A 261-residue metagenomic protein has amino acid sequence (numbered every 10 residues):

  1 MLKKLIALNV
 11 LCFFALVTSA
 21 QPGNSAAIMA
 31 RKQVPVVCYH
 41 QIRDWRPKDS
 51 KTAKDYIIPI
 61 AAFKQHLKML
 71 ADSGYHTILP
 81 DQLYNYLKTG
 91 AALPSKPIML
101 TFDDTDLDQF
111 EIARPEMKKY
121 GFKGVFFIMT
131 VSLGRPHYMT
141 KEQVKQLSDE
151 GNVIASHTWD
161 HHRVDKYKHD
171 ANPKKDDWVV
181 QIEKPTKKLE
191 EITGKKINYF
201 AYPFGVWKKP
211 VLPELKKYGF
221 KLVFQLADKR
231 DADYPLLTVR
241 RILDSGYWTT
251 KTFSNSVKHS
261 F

Functional and structural regions predicted by a protein language model:
M1-K4: Positively charged n-region of N-terminal signal peptides that target proteins for export
A7-V17: Bacterial N-terminal signal peptides
Q21-T101, L107-D108, H161-F261: C-terminal active-site subregion of NodB/CE4 polysaccharide deacetylases
P97, K123-V125, V153, K221: Proline-centered loop/turn at the N-terminus of a beta-strand
R114-F122, M139-H157, K216: Acidic (Asp/Glu)-rich catalytic clusters
F127, H157, V223-Q225: Short beta-strand and adjacent tight-turn residues that come in two discontinuous sequence segments and form the edges
S132-Y138: Active-site glycine- and acidic-residue-rich loops that bind and position anionic ligands or nucleotide-like cofactors
